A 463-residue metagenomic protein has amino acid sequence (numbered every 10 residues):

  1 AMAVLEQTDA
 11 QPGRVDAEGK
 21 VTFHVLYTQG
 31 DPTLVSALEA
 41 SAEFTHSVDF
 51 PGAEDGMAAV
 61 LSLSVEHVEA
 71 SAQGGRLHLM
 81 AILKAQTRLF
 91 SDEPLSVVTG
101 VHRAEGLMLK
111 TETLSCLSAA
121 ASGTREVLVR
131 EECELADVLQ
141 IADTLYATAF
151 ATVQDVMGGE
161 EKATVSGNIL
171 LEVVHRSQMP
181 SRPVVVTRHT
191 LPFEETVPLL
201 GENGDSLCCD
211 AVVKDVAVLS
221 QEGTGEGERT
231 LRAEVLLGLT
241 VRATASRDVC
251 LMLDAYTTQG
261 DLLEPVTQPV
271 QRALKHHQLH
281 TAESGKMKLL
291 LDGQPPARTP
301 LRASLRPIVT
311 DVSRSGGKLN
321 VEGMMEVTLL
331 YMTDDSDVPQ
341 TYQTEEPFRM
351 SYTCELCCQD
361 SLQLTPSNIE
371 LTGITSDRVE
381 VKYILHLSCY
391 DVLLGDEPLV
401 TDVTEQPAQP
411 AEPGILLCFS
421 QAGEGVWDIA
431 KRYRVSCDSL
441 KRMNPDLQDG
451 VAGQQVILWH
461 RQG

Functional and structural regions predicted by a protein language model:
A1-E412: Membrane-lipid interaction segments
E405-R442, L447-G463: Primarily a LysM-type cell-wall glycan-binding module
